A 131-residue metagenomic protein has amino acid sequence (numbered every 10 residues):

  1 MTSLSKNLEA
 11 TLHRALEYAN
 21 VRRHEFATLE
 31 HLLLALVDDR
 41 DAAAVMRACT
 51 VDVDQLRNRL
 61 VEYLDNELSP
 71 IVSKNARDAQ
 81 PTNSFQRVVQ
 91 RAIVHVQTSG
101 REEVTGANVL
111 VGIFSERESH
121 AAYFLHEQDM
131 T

Functional and structural regions predicted by a protein language model:
M1-T131: Histone-fold recognition with a strong bias for associated Lys/Arg-rich disordered tails
